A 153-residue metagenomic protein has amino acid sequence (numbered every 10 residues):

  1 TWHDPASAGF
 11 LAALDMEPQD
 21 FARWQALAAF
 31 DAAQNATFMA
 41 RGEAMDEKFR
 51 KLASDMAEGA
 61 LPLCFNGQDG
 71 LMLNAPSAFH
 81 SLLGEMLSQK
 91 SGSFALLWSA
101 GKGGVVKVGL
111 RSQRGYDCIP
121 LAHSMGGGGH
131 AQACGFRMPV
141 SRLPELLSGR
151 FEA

Functional and structural regions predicted by a protein language model:
T1-A60: Hydrophobic, aromatic-enriched interface-forming segments
E43-A153: Gly/His-enriched, cation/cofactor- and phosphate-binding structural elements
